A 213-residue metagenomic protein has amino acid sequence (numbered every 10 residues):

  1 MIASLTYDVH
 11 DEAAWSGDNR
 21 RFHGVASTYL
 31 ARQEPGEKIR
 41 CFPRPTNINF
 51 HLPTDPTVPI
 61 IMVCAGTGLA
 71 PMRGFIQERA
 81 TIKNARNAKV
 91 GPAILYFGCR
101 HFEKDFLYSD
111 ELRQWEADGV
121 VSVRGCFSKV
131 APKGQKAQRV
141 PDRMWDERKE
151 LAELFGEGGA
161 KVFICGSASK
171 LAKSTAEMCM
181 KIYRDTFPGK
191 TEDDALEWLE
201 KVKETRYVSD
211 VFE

Functional and structural regions predicted by a protein language model:
I2-L5, V9-F50, A80-E213: Reductase modules of NAD(P)H-dependent flavoproteins
D55-T81: Active-site beta-strand/loop microenvironment that shapes enzyme catalytic pockets
